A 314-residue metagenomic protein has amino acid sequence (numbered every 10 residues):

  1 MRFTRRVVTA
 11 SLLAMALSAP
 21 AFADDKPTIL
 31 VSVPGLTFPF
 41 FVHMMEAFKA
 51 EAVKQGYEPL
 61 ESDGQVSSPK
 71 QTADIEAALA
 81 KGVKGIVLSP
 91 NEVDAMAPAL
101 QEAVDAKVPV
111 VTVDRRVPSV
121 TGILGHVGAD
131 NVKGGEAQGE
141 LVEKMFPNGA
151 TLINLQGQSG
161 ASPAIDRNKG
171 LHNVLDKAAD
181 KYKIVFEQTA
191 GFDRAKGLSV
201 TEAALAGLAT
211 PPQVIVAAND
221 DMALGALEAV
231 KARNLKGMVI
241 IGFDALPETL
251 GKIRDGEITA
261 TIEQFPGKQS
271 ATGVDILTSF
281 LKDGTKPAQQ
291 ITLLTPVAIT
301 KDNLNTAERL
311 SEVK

Functional and structural regions predicted by a protein language model:
M1-T9: Bacterial N-terminal signal peptides that target proteins for export
A19-A23: Sec/Tat signal peptide C-region and signal peptidase I cleavage site
D25, L155, S159-P163, V174-K177 (+1 more regions): Hinge/cleft segment of the Venus flytrap/periplasmic-binding protein
T28-Q55, P59-A77, K81-V83, S89-V93 (+3 more regions): Extracytoplasmic "Venus flytrap"
F40-Y57, G134-Q138, S162-Y182, K196-V200 (+3 more regions): Short, solvent-exposed amphipathic alpha-helices that sit in or adjacent to ligand/effector-binding or catalytic
E58, V93-K133, L141-K144, T151 (+4 more regions): Flexible loop/hinge segments that line or gate small-molecule binding clefts
Q71, V127-L152, I165-D166, K196-L198 (+2 more regions): Hydrophobic alpha-helical segments within soluble ligand-binding/sensing domains
L88-V104, L171, F186, A190-G251: Hydrophobic alpha-helical
